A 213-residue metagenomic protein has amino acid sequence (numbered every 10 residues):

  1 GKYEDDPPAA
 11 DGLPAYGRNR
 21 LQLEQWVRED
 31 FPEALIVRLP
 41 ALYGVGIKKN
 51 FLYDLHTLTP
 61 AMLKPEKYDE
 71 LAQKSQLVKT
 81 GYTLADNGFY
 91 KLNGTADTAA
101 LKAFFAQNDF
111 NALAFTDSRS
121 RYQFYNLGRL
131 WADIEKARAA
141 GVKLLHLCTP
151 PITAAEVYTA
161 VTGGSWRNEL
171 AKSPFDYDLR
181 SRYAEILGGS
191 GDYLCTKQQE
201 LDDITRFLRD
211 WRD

Functional and structural regions predicted by a protein language model:
G1-A15, D30, A34-P40: Conserved Rossmann-fold NAD(P)-dependent oxidoreductase catalytic core, especially the SDR/UDP-sugar
G1-K2, G46-L52, V157-A160: Short aromatic-enriched loop/helix-cap "lid" or pocket-rim segments at secondary-structure transitions that line
N19: Active-site helix of classical SDR
E33-Q123: NAD(P)-dependent short-chain dehydrogenase/reductase
N111, D117, Y125-I186, Q198-D213: Mid/C-terminal beta-alpha module of Rossmann-like enzyme folds, strongest in SDR-family dehydrogenases/epimerases
G189-L194: Long protein-protein interaction modules used by eukaryotic assembly/scaffold proteins
